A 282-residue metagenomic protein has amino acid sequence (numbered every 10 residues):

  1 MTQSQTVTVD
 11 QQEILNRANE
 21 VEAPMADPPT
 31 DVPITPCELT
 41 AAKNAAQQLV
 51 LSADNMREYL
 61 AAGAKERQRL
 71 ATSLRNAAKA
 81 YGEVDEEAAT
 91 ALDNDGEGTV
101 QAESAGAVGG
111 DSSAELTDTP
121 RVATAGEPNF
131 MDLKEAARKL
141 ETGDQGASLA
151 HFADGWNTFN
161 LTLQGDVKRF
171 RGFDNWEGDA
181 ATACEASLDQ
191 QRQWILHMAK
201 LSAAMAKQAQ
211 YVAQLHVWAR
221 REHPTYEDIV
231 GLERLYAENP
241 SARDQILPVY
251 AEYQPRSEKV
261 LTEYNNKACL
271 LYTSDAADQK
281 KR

Functional and structural regions predicted by a protein language model:
M1-E58, R67-D275, R282: Intrinsically disordered, low-complexity Pro/Gly/Thr/Ser/Ala-rich repeat tracts
